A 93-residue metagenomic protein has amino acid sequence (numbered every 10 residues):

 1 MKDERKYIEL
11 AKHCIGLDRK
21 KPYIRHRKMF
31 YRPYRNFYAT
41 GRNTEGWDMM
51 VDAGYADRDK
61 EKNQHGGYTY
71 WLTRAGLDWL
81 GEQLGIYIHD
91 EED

Functional and structural regions predicted by a protein language model:
M1-E45, I86: Short amphipathic alpha-helical interface segments
N36-R58, G67: Short amphipathic alpha-helical interaction segments
E61: Conserved catalytic-core motifs of GNAT/GCN5-like acyltransferases
H65-D93: Short, amphipathic alpha-helical interaction segments positioned at domain boundaries
